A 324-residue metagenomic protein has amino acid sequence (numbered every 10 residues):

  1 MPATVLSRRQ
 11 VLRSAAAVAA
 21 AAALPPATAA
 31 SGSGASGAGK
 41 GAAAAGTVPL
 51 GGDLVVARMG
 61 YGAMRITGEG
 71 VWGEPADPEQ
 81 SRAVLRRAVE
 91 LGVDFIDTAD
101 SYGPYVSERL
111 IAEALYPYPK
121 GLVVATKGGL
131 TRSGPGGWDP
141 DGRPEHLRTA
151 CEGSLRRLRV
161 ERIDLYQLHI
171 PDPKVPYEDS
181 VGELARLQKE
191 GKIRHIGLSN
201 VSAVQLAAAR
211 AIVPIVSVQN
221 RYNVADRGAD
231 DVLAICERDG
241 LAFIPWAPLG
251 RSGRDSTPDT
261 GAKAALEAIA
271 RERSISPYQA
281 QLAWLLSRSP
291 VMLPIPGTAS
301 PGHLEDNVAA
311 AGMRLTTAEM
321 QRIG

Functional and structural regions predicted by a protein language model:
P2-L122: N-terminal binding-site loop/beta-alpha segment at the start of enzyme catalytic domains that lines or forms
G51, E113-P119, R156-R157, R210 (+1 more regions): Acidic (Asp/Glu)-rich catalytic clusters
G60, F95-D97, D164-Q167, G197 (+2 more regions): Conserved beta-strand positions in the central sheet of alpha/beta enzyme cores
T67-V71, T131-G137, S252-D255, H303-D306: A short acidic, helix-capping loop that chelates divalent metal ions and anchors anionic groups
P75-R87, R143-R156: Short, acidic/polar
L122-S133: A short, structured active-site edge motif that brings together acidic residues
H146-Q167, L187-E190: CE4/NodB-like, metal-dependent polysaccharide N-deacetylase domain that modifies extracellular/periplasmic N-acetylated
P171-G324: Beta/alpha (TIM)-barrel catalytic core signal, keyed to glycine-rich beta->alpha loops juxtaposed to Asp/Glu that bind
